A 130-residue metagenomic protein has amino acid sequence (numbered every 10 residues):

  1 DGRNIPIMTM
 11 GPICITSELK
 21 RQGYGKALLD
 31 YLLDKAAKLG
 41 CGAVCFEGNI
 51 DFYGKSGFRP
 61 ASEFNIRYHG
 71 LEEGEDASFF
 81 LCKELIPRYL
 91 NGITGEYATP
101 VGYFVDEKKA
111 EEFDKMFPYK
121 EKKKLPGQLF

Functional and structural regions predicted by a protein language model:
D1-M10, K20: A conserved beta-turn-beta hairpin within the catalytic core of GNAT-like acetyltransferases that forms part
D1-R3, L29-D30, A37: Short, contiguous, well-ordered secondary-structure segments
M10, I15, R21-D34, C45-F46: Conserved acetyl-CoA-binding loop-helix of GNAT-fold acetyltransferases
K20, S56, N91-I93: Short acidic, gly/pro-rich beta-turn/loop elements at beta-sheet edges and active-site/ligand-binding grooves
K38-G42, G48-E75: Conserved active-site alpha-helix within GNAT-family acetyltransferase domains
D76-F80: Short hydrophobic/aromatic beta-strand or adjacent loop that forms the aromatic wall/cage of a ligand/substrate-binding
I86-F130: Acidic/histidine-enriched, glycine/proline-rich intrinsically disordered or flexible terminal extensions
